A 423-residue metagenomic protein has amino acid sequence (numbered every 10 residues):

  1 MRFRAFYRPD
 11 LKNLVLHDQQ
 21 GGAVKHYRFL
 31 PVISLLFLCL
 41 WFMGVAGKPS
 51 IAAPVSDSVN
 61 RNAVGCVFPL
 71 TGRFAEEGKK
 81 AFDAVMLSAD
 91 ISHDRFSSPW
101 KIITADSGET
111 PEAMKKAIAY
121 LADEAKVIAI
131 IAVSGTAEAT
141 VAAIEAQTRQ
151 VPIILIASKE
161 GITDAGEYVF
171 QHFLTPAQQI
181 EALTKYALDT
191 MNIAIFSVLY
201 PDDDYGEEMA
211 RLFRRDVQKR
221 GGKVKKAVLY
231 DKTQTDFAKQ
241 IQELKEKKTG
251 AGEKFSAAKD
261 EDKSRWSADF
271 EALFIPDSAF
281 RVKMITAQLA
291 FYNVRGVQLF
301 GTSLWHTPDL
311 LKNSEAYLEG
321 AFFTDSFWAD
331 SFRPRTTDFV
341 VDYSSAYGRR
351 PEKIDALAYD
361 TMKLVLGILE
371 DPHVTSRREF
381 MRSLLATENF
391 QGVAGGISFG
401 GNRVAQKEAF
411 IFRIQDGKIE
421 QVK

Functional and structural regions predicted by a protein language model:
R2-F6, L11, V15, Q19-G22 (+1 more regions): Extracytosolic ligand-binding ectodomains
H26-P31: N-terminal Sec-pathway targeting helices
